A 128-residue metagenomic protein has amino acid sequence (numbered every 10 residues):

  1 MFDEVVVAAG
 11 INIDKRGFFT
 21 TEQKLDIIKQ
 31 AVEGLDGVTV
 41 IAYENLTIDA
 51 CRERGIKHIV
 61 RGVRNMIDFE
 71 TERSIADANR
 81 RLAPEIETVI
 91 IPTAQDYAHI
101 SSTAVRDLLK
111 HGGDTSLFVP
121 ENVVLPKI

Functional and structural regions predicted by a protein language model:
M1-I128: Nucleotidyltransferase catalytic core that binds NTPs
